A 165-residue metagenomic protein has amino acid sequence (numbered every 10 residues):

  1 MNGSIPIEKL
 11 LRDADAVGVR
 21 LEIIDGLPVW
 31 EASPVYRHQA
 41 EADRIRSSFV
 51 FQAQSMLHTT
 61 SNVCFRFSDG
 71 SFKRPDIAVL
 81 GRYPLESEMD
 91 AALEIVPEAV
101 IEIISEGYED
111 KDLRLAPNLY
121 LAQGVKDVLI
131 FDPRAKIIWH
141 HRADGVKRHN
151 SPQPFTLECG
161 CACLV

Functional and structural regions predicted by a protein language model:
M1-V165: Gly/Pro/Ser/Thr-rich low-complexity, intrinsically disordered segments predominantly at protein N-termini
